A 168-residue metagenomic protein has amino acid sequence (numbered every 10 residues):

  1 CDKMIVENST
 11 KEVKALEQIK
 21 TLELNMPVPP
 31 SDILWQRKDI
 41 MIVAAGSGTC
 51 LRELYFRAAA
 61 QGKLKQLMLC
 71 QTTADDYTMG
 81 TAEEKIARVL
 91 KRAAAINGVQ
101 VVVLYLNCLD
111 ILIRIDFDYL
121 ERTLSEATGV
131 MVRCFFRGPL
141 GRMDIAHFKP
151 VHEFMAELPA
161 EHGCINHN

Functional and structural regions predicted by a protein language model:
C1-N168: An N-terminal assembly and electron-transfer interface module characteristic of large anaerobic redox and radical
